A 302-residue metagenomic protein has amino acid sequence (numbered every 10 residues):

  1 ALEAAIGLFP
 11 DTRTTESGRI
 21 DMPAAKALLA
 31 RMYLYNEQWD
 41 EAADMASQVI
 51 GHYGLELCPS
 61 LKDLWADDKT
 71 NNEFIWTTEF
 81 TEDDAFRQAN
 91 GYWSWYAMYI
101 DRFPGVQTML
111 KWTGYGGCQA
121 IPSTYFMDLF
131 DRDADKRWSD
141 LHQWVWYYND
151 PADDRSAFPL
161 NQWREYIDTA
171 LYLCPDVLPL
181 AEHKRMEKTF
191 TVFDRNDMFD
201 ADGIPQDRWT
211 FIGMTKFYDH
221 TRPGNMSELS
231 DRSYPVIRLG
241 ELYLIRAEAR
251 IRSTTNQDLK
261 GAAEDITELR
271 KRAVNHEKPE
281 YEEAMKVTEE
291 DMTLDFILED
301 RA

Functional and structural regions predicted by a protein language model:
A1-G91, R132-A302: Acidic/polar-rich alpha-helix caps and helix-coil junctions
K62-L64, Q107, K111-G116, F126-F130 (+1 more regions): Generic detector of bulky aromatic hydrophobic side chains
S94-Q119, Y172-L173, V177-E187: Short, cationic low-complexity segments
M109, C118-I121, D207, F217: Intrinsically disordered, low-complexity, compositionally biased regions/tails
I121-Y125, L129, P151: Noncatalytic, helix-rich "gating/capping" subdomain that lines the substrate-entry/channel surface of large enzyme
